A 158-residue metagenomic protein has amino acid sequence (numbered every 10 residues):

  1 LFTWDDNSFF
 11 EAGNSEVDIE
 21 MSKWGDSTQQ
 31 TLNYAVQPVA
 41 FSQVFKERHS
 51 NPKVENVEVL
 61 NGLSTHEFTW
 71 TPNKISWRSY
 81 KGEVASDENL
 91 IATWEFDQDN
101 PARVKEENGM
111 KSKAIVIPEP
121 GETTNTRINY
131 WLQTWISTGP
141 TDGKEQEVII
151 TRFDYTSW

Functional and structural regions predicted by a protein language model:
L1-W158: GH16 jelly-roll
